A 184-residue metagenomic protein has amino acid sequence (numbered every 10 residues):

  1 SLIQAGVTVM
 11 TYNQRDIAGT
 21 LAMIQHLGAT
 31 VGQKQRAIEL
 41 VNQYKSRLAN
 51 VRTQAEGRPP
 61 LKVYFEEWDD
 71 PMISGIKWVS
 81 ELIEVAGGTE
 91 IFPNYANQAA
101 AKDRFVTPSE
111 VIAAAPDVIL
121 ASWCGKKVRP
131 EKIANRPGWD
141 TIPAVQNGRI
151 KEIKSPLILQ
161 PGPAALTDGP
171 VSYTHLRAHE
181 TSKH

Functional and structural regions predicted by a protein language model:
S1-A18, I38, K45-A165: Binding-cleft/active-site segments that stabilize strongly anionic ligands or cofactors
M23-G32: Helix-loop "lid/cap" segments that line or gate small-molecule binding pockets
I24, V41, L48, P170: Short amphipathic alpha-helical/adjacent loop interface patches that line ligand and macromolecule-binding sites
H26, E81, S172: Alpha-helical scaffold segments in soluble metabolic enzymes
Q33-E39: Structural helix-adjacent loops and short alpha-helical linkers that scaffold large soluble proteins
L166-Y173: Short, amphipathic alpha-helical "lid/cap" segments that border enzyme active or binding sites
T174-T181: Conserved small/polar residues in nucleotide/adenosyl-binding loops
